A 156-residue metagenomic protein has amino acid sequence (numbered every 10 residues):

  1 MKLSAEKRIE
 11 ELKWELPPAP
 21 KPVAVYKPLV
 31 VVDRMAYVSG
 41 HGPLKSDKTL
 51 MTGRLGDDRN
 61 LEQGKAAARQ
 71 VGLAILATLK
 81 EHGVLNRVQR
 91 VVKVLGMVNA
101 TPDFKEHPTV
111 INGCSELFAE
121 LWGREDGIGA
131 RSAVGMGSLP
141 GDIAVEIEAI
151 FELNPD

Functional and structural regions predicted by a protein language model:
M1-D156: Short, polar/acidic, helix-capping and beta-turn segments at strand->helix junctions that line the mouths
